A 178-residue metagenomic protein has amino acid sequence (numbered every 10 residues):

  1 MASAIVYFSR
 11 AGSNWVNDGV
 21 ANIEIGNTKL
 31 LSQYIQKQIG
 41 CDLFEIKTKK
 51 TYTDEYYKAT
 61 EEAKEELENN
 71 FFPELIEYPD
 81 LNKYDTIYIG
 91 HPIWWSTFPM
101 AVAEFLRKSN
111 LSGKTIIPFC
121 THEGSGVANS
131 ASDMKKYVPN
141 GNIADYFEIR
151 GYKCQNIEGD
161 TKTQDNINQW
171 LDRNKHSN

Functional and structural regions predicted by a protein language model:
M1-T86, S96, D165-N178: N-terminal beta1-alpha1-beta2 submodule of the flavodoxin-like/Rossmannoid cofactor-binding fold
I5-Y7, L43, I89, P118-C120 (+1 more regions): Structural beta-sheet core signal
G12, T48-K50, E123, R150-K153: Residue-level detector of flexible, active-site-proximal loop/helix-junction positions within diverse enzyme catalytic
N22-G26, S96, G124-A128, I157 (+1 more regions): Soluble non-cytosolic domains of exported or imported proteins
Q33-I39, P73-E77, I117-E123, F147-Y152: Short C-terminal domain-edge/linker segments immediately following a structured domain
L43-K49, T86, V127-Y137, Q155-N166: Noncatalytic linker/hinge segments flanking ATPase motor cores
T51, E55-N142: Helix-loop-strand module that forms the ligand-binding subsite of alpha/beta enzymes
N142-N178: Glycine-rich phosphate/pyrophosphate-binding loop and the adjoining helix
